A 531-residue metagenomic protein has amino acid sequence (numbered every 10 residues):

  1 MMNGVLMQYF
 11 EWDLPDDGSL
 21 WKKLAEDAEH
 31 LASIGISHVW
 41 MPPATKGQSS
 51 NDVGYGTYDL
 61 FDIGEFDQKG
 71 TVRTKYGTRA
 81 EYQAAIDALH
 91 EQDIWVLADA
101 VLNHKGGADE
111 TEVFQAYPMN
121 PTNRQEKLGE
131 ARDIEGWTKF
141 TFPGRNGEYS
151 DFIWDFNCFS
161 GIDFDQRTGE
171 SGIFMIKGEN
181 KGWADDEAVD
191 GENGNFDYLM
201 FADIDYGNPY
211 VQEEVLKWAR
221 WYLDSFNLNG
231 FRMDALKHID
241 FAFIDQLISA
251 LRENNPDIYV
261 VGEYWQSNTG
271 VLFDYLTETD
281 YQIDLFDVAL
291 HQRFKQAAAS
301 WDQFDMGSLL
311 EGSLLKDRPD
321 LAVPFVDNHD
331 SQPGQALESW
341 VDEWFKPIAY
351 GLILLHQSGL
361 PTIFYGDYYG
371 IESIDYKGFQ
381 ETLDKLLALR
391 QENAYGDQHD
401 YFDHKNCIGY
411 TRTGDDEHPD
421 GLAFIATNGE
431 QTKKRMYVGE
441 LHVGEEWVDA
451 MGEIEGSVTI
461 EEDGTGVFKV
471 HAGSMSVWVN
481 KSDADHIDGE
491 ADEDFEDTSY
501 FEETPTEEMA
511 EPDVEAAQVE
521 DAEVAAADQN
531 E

Functional and structural regions predicted by a protein language model:
M1-G18, Y198-I204, N208: Boundary/entry segment of secreted carbohydrate-active catalytic domains
M2-M7, K23-I36, P43-T45, S49-G64 (+5 more regions): Active-site-proximal helices and loops of the catalytic beta/alpha 8
P15-K22, Y76, A80, P209 (+3 more regions): Soluble non-cytosolic domains of exported or imported proteins
D62-A88: Aromatic/His-enriched, Gly/Pro-containing loop or helix-boundary segments that lie immediately adjacent to catalytic
P118-N195: Core domains of carbohydrate- and sulfate-ester-processing enzymes
A184-W221, S225, L236: Active-site-adjacent "subsite" loops/lids of carbohydrate-active enzymes
E508-E531: Long, low-complexity, intrinsically disordered segments
